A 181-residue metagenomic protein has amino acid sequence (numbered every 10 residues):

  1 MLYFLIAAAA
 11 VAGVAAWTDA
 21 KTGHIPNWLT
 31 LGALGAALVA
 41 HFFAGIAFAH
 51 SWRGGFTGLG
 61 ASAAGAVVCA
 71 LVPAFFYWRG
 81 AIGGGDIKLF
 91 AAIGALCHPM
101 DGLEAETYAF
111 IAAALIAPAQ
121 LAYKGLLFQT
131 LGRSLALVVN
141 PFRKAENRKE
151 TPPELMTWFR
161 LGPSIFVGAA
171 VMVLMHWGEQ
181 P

Functional and structural regions predicted by a protein language model:
M1-I82, I87-P181: A membrane-topology feature that recognizes alpha-helical transmembrane segments and their immediate juxtamembrane
